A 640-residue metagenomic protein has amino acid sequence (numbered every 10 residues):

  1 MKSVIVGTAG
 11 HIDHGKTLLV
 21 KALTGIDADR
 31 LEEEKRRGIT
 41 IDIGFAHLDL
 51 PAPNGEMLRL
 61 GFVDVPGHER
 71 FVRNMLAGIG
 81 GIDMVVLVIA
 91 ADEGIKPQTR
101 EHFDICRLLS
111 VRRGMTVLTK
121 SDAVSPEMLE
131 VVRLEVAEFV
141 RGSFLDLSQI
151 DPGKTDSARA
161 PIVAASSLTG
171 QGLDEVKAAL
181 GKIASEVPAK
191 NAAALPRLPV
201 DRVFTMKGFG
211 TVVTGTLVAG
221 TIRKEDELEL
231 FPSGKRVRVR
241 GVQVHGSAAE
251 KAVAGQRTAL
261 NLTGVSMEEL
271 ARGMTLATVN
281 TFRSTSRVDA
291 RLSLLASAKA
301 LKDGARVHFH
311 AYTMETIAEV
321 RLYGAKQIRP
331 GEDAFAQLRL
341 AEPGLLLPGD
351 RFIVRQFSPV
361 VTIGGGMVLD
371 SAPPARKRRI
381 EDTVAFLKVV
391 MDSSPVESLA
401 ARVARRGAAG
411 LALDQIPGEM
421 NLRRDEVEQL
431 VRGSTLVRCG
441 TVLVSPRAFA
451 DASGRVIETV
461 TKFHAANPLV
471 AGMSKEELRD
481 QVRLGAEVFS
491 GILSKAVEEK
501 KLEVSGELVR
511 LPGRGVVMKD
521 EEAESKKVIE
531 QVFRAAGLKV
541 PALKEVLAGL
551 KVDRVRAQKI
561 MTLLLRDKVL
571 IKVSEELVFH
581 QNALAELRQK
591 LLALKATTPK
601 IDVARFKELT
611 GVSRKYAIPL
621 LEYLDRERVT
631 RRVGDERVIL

Functional and structural regions predicted by a protein language model:
M1-V65: Conserved G1/Walker A P-loop phosphate-binding module
H11, V203, G220, V242 (+2 more regions): Residue-level recognition of beta-strand microenvironments
D13, L19, G38, F62-D64 (+15 more regions): Residue-level signature of catalytic and energy-coupling elements of molecular machines, predominantly ATP/GTP-dependent
L58-L60, V65-R70, I79-V131, V546: Conserved Switch II/interswitch segment of TRAFAC-class P-loop GTPases
H68-E69, D92-K96, K120-S125, S167-Q171 (+6 more regions): Conserved nucleotide-binding/hydrolysis micro-motifs of P-loop NTPases
S121, E138-K299: Conserved catalytic-core segments of large NTP-driven translation/proteostasis enzymes
V124-M128, E138, V265-K572, H580-R631 (+1 more regions): C-terminal effector modules of nucleic-acid-centric enzymes and ribosome-associated factors
